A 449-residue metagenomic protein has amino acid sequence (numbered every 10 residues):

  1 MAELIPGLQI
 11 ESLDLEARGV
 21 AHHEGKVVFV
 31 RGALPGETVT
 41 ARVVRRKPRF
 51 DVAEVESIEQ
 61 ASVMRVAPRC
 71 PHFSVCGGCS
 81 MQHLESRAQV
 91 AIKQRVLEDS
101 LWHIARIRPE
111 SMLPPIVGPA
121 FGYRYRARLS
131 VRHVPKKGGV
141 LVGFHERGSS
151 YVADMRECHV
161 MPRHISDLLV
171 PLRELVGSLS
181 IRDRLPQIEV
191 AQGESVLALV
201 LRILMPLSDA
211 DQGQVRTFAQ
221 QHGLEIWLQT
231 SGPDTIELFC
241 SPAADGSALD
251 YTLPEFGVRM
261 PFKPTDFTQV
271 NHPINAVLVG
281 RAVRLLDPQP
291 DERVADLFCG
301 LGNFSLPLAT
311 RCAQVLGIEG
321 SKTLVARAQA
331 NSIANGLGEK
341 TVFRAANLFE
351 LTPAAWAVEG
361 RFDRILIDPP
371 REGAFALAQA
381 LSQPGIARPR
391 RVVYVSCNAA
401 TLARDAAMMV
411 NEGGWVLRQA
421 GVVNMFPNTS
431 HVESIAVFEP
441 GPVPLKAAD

Functional and structural regions predicted by a protein language model:
M1-H72, A295, E339, F343 (+2 more regions): Terminal RNA-binding accessory module
A2-L4, L15, P206-D449: Rossmann-like S-adenosyl-L-methionine
G19-E24, G143-E146, A328: Short, acidic/hydrophobic/Gly-rich beta-strand patch recurrent on exposed beta strands that often constitutes part
A21, G36, C79, N398 (+1 more regions): Residue-level signal for inorganic ion chemistry
E56-P68, S74-L185, E194: Extended interfacial segments that mediate partner engagement and assembly in macromolecular machines
V190-G193, L197-L204: Carbohydrate-binding surface patches
